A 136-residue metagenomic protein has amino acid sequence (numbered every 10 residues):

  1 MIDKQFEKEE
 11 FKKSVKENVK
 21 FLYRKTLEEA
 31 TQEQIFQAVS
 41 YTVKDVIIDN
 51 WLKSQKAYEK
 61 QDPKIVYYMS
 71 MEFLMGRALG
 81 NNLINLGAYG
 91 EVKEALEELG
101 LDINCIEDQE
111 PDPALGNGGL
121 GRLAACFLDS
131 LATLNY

Functional and structural regions predicted by a protein language model:
M1-Y136: A conserved ligand/cofactor-binding region detector
